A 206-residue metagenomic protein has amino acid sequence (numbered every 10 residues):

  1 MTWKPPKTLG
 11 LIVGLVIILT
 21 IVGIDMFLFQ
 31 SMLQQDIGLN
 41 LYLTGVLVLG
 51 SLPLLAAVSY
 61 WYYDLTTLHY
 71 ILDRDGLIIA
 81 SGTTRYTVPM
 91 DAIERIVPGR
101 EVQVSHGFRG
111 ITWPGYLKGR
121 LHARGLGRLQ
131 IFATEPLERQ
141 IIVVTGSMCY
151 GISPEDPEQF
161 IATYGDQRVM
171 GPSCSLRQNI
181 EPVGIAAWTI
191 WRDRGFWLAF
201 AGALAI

Functional and structural regions predicted by a protein language model:
M1, D73-L77, Q140: Short, hydrophobic/aromatic-rich segments at coil-to-beta transitions
M1-Y42, I142-C149, P154-A205: N-terminal membrane-targeting/pre-transmembrane regions
P5, A80-G151, R177-A187: Non-transmembrane, membrane-adjacent beta-strand/coil modules in membrane-associated proteins and peripheral
I18-M32, V48, I93-Q103: Short, charge-rich amphipathic segments
M32-Q35, G50-P53, T67, Y116 (+1 more regions): Short amphipathic alpha-helical segments, especially helix-boundary/capping motifs
I37-V58: Loop-to-helix transition at the N-terminal end of transmembrane alpha-helices
Y42-G45, S59-W61, L126-T134: Short, functional N-terminal and low-complexity linear motifs
P53-V97: Conserved beta-hairpin
